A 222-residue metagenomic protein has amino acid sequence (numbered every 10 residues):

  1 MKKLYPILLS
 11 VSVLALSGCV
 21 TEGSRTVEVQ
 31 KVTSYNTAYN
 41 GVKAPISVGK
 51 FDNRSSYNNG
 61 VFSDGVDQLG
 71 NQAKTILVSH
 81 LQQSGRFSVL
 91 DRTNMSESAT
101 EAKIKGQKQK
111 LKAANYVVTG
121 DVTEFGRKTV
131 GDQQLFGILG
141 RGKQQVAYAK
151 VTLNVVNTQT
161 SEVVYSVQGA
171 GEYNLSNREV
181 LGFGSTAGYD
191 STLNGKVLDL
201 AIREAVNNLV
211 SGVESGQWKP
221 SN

Functional and structural regions predicted by a protein language model:
M1-L8: Bacterial N-terminal signal peptides that target proteins for export
L8-S10, E204: Interfaces that engage single-stranded nucleic acids at replication/repair/recombination sites
L9, Y39-G41, Q82, N115-V118 (+1 more regions): A generic structural signal for short, non-catalytic loop/turn and secondary-structure boundary residues
V13-L16: Bacterial Sec-type N-terminal signal peptides, specifically the leucine/valine-rich hydrophobic h-region
C19-L90, N94-A102, L175, L181-A187 (+1 more regions): A structural "domain/chain start" motif
T21-R25, E97-V164, N174-N177, F183-G188: Surface-exposed short loop/turn segments
P45-D52, I76-H80, S88-L90, N115-T123 (+2 more regions): Soluble periplasmic/extracytoplasmic beta-strand elements of cell-envelope proteins
A170-E172: Short beta-strand edge segments in extracellular beta-sheet folds
